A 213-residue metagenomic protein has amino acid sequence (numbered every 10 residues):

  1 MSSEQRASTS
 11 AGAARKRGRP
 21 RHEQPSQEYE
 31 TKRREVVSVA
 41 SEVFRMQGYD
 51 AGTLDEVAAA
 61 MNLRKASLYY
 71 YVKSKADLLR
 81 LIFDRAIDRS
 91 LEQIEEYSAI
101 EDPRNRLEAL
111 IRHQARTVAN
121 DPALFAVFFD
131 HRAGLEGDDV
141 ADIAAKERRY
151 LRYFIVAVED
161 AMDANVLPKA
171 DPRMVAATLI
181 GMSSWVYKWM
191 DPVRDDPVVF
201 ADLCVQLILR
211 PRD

Functional and structural regions predicted by a protein language model:
M1-T31: N-terminal intrinsically disordered/low-complexity leader segments
S3-R6, A119, P168-W189, V199-L209: Hydrophobic alpha-helical segments that form the core of small-molecule binding pockets and/or dimer interfaces
Y29, V37, L79, F83 (+3 more regions): Amphipathic, non-transmembrane alpha-helical scaffold segments
E35, V39, V43-D77, L81: Helix-turn-helix
Y69-V72, F129-L135, G181: Short helix-capping/turn signature of helix-turn-helix
L81, E95-A123, V175-L179: Hydrophobic alpha-helical connector segments
D88-L91, D138-D163, R173-A177: Amphipathic alpha-helical packing segments from all-alpha helical-bundle domains
R106, V118-D138, K188: Amphipathic alpha-helical segments used for helix-helix packing
